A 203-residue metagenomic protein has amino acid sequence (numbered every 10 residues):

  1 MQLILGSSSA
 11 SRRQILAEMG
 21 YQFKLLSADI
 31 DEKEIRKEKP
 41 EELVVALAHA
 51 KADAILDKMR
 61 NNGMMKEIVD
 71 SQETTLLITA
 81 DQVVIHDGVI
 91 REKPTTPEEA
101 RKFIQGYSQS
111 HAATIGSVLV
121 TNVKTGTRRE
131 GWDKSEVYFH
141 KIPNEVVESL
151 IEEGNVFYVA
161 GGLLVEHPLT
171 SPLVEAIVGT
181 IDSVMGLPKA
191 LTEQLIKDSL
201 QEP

Functional and structural regions predicted by a protein language model:
M1-Y21: N-terminal beta1-alpha1 ligand-phosphate binding loop
L3-I4, E41-P203: Anionic-ligand binding patches
S8, A28, V123: Cofactor-binding loop segments of dinucleotide-utilizing enzymes, especially the Rossmann-like FAD- and NAD(P)+-binding
K24-K33: A short beta-strand-loop structural module common to alpha/beta enzyme folds
E34-K39: Short, charged, surface-exposed secondary-structure boundary motifs
